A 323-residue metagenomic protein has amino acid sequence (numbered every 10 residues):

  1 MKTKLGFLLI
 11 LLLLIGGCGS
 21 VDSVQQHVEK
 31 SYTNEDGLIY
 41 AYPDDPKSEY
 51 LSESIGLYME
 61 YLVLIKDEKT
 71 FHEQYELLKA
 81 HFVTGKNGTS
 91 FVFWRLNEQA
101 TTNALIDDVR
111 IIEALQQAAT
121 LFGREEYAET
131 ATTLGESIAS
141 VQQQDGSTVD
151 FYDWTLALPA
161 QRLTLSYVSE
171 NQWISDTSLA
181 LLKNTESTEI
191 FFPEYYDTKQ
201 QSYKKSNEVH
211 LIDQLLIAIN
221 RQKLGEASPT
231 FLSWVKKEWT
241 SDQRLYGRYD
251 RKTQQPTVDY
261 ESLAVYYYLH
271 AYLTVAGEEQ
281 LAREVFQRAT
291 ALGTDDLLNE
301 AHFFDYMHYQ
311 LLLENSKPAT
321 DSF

Functional and structural regions predicted by a protein language model:
M1-S23: Sec-dependent N-terminal signal peptides of Gram-positive bacterial secreted proteins and lipoproteins
C18-E53, V63-E98, G146-V149, V168-Q200 (+6 more regions): Low-complexity, Ser/Thr/Pro/Gly-enriched N-terminal "stalk/linker" regions
E29, S48-L51, I55, F71 (+2 more regions): Aromatic-rich carbohydrate-recognition surfaces in CAZymes
E49-S52, L105-I106, T130-A264, E279 (+2 more regions): Extended ligand-binding clefts on enzyme/binding-domain cores
S54-I55, L62, D108, I112-L115 (+5 more regions): TPR repeat positional signature
E60-L64, R110-L121, A128, E170-S175 (+3 more regions): Short glycine/serine- and small hydrophobic-enriched flexible loop segments
V83, N87-S137: Substrate-binding cleft of extracellular glycoside hydrolase catalytic domains
Y260, A264-F323: C-terminal functional modules
